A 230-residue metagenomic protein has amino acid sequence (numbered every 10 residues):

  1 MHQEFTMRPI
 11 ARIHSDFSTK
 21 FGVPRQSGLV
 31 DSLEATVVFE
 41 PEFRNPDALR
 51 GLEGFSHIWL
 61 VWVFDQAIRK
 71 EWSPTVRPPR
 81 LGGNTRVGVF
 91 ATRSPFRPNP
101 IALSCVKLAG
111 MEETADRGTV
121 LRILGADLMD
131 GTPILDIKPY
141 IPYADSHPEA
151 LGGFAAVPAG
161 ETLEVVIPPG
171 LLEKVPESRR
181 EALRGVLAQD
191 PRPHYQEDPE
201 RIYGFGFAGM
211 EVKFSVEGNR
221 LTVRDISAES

Functional and structural regions predicted by a protein language model:
M1-I101, E113-S230: Mixed-charge, low-complexity intrinsically disordered regions
V106-A109: Conserved positions in beta-strands of structured domains
